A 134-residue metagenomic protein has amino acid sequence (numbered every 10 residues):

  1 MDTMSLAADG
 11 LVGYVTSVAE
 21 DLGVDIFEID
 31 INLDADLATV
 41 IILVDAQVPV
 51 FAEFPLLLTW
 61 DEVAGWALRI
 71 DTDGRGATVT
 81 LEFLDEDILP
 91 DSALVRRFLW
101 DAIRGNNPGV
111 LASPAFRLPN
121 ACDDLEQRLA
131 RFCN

Functional and structural regions predicted by a protein language model:
M1-V40, L129-N134: N-terminal domain-onset segments
L6, V12, A19, D30-N32 (+7 more regions): Short, flexible coil/linker segments at or flanking structured domains
A7, Q47, P55-V63, A67 (+3 more regions): Residue-level signal for functionally critical sites in structured catalytic/ligand-binding pockets
Y14-V18, I42, D91-L99: Hydrophobic alpha-helical membrane segments, chiefly transmembrane helices and signal peptide h-regions, characterized
I26-D71: Amphipathic, interaction-prone secondary-structure segments
N32-T39, V79, F116, N120: Short, surface-exposed, charged/polar-biased interaction segments
D73-T78: Short, surface-exposed beta-strand-loop junctions and turns on beta-sheet-rich folds
F83-N134: Acidic, proline/glycine-rich low-complexity IDRs
